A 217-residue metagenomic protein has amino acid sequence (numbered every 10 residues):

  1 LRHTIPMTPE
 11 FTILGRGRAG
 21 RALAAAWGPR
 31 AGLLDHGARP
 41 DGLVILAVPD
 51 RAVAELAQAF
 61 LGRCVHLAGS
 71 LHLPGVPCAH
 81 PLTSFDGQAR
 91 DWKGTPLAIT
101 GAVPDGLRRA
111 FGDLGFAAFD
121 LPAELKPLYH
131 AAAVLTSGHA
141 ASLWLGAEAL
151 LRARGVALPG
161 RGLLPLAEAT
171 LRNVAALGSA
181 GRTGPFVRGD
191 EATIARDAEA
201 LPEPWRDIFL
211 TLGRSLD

Functional and structural regions predicted by a protein language model:
L1-P40: NAD(P)+-binding Rossmann beta1-loop-alpha1 motif at the extreme N-terminus of oxidoreductases
G20-R21, A25, G37-W92: Rossmann-like NAD(P)(H) cofactor-binding subdomain of soluble oxidoreductases
R30-G32, R63, G75, A117: Conserved beta-strand segments of alpha/beta enzyme cores
L82-G87, D91, A102-P104, S179-V187: Predominantly flavin-linked oxidoreductase catalytic cores and closely associated redox partners
R90-A175, S215: Internal alpha-helical scaffold of NAD(P)-dependent oxidoreductase catalytic cores
E168-D217: Interdomain hinge/lid region at the active-site interface of Rossmann-like NAD(P)-dependent oxidoreductases
